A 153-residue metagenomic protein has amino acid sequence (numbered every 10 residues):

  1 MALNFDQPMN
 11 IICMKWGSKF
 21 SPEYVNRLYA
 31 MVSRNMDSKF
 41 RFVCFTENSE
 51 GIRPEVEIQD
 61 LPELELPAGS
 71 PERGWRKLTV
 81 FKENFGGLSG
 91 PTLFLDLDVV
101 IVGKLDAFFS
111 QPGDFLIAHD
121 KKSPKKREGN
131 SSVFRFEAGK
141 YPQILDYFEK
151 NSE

Functional and structural regions predicted by a protein language model:
M1-E153: Glycosyltransferase catalytic domains, chiefly GT-A lineage
